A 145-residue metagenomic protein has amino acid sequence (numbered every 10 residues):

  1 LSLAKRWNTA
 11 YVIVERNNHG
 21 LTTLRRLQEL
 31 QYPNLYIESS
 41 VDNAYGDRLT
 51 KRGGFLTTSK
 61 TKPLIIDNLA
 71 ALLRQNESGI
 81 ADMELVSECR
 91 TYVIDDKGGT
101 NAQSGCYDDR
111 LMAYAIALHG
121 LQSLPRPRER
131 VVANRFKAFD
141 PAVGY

Functional and structural regions predicted by a protein language model:
L1-D96, A142-Y145: Mg2+-dependent endonuclease catalytic cores in nucleic-acid-processing enzymes, primarily RNase H-like
T9, A102-Q103, R128: Generic secretory/membrane-interface signal
N18-H19, G105, L118: Short, glycine-/Ser/Thr-/acidic-enriched flexible segments
V93-C106: Short, solvent-exposed helix-loop connector elements
D108-R110, A115-Y145: Acidic two-metal-ion nuclease catalytic site recognized across multiple nuclease folds, prominently DnaQ/RNase D-T
